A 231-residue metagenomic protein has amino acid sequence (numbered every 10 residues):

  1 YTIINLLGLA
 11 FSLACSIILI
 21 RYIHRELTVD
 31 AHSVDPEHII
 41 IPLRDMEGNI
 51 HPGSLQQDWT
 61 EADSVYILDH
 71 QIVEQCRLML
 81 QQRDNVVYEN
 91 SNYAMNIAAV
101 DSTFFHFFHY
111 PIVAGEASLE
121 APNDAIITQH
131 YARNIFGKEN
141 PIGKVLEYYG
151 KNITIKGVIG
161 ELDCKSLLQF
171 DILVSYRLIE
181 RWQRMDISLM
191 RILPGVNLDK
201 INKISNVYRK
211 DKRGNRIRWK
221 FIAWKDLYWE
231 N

Functional and structural regions predicted by a protein language model:
Y1, I17, L80, E180-Q183: Amphipathic, alpha-helical segments enriched in basic
Y1-L27: Short, strongly hydrophobic transmembrane alpha-helices
L9, Q82-D84, L227-Y228: Short active-site-proximal "capping" loops at secondary-structure junctions
F11, P52, E89-N90, D186 (+1 more regions): Residue-level detector of alpha-helix boundaries and kinks
S12, L119, E161: Short, electropositive, low-hydrophobicity segments enriched in small/polar residues
I20-E139, Y148-I153, K203, K210 (+1 more regions): Structured, solvent-exposed hinge/loop segments at the ends of secondary-structure elements
A98-A114, A125-N231: Mid-to-C-terminal secondary-structure elements that act as membrane-proximal/extracytoplasmic interface segments
